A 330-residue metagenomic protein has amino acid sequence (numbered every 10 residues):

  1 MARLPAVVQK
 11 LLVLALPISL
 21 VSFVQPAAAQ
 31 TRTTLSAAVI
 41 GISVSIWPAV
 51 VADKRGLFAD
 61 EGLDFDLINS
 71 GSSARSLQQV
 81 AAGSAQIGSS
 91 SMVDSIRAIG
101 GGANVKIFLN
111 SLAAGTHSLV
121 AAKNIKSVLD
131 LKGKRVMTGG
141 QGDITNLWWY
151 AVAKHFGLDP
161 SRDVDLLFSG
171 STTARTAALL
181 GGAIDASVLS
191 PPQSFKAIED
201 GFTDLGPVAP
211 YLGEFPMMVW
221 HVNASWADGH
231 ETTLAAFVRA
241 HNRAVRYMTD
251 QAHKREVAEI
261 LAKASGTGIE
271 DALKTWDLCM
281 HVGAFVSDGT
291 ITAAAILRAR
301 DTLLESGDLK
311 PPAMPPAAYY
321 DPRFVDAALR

Functional and structural regions predicted by a protein language model:
M1-V8: N-terminal secretory signal peptides that target proteins for export/translocation
K10-S22: Bacterial N-terminal signal peptides
F23-A29: Sec/Tat signal peptide C-region and signal peptidase I cleavage site
Q30-S161, D165-S171, R175-G181, D185-P191 (+2 more regions): Short, glycine-/small- and polar/acidic-enriched structural segments that line small-molecule recognition paths
V93, T173-A264: Pocket-lining segment of extracytoplasmic ligand-binding domains
D228-K310: Secondary-structure end/capping motifs
L297-R330: Conserved C-terminal helix/tail region of periplasmic/extracytoplasmic solute-binding proteins
